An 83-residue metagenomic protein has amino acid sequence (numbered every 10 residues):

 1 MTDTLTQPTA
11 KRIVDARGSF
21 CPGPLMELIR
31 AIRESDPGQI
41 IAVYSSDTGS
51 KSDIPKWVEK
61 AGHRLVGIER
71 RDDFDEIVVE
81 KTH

Functional and structural regions predicted by a protein language model:
M1, V14-R17: Regulatory modules associated with amino-acid/nitrogen control
M1-T9: Short, compositionally biased "basic patch" segments
T9-A10, P37: Residue-level preference for short coil/turn positions at secondary-structure junctions
K11-I13, E76: A residue-level signal for beta-strand positions that form part of recognition/binding surfaces within mature
A16-R70: Amphipathic, hydrophobic secondary-structure cores in small proteins
D73: Positions that flank functional sites
E76-H83: Core SAM-dependent methyltransferase catalytic element
